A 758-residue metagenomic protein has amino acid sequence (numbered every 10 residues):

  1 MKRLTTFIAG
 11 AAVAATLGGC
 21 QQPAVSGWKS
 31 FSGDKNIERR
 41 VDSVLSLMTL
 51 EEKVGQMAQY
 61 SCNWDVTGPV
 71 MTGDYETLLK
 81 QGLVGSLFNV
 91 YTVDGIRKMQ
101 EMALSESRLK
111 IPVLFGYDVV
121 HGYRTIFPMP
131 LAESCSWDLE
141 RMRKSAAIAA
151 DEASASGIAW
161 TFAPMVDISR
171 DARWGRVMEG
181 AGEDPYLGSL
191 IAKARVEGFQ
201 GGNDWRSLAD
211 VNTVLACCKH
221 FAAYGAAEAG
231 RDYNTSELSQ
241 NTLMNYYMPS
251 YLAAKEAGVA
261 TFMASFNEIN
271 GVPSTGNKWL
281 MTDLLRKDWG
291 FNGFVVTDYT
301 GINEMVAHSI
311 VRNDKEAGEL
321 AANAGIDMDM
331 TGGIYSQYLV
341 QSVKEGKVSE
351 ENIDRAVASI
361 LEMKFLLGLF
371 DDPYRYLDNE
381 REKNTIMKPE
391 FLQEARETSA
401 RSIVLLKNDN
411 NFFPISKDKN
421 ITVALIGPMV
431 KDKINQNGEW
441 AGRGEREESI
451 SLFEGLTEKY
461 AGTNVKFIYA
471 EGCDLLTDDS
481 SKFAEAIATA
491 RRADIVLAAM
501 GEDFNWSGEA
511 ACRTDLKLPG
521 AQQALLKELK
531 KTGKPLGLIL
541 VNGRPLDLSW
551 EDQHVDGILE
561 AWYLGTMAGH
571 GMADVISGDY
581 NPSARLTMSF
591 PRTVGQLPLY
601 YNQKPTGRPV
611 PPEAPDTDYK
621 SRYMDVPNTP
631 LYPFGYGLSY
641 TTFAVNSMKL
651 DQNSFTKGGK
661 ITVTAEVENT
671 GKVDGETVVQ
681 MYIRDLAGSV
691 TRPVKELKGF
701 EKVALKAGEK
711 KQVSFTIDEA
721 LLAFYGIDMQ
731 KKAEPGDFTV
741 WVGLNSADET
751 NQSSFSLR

Functional and structural regions predicted by a protein language model:
K2-G10: Sec-dependent signal peptide recognition, specifically the positively charged N-region followed immediately by
A15-A723, K732-D748, R758: Glycoside hydrolase catalytic-domain context in secreted enzymes
G726: Acidic surface patches and DE-rich sequence motifs
N751-F755: Edge beta-strands of extracellular beta-sandwich domains
